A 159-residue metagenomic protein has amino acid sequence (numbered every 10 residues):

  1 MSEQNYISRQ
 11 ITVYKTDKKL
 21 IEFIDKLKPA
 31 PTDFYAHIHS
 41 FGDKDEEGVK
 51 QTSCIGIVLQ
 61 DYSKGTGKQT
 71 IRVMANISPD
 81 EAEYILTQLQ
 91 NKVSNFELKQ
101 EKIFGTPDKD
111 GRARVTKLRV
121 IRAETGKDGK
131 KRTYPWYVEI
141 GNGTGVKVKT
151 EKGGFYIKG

Functional and structural regions predicted by a protein language model:
M1-G159: Positively charged, low-complexity terminal tracts and the immediately adjacent first secondary-structure elements
